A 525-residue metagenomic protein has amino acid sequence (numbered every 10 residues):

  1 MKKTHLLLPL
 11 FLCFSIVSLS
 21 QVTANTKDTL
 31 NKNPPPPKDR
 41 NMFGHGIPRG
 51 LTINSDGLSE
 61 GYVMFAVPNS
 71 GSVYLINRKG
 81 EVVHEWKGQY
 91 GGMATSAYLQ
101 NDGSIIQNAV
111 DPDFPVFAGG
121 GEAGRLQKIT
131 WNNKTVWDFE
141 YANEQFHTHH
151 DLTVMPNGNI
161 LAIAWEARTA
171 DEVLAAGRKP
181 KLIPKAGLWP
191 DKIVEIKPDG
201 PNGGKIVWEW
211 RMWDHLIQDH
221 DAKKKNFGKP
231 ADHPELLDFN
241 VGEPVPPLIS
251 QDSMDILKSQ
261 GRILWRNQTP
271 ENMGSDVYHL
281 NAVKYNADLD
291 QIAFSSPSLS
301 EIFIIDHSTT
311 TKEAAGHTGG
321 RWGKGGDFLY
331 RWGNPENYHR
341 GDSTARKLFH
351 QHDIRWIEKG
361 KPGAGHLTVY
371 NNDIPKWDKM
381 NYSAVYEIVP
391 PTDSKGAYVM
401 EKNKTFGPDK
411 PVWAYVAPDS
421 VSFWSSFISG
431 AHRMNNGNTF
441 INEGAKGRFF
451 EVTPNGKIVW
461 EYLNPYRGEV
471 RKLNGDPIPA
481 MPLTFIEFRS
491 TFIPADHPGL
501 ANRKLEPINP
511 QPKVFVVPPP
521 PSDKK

Functional and structural regions predicted by a protein language model:
M1-A24: Bacterial Sec-dependent N-terminal signal peptides
Q21-K525: Histidine-/acidic-rich catalytic cores in large beta-rich domains
